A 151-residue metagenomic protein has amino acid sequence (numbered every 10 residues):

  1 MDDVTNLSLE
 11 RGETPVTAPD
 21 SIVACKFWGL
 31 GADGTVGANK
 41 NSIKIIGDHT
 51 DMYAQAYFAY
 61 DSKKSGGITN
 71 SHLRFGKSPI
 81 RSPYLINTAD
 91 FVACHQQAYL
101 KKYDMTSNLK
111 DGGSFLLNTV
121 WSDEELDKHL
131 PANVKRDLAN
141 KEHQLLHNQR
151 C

Functional and structural regions predicted by a protein language model:
M1-A24: Flexible inter-domain linker/hinge segments
S21-G31, T35-C151: Active-site cofactor/cluster-binding pocket
